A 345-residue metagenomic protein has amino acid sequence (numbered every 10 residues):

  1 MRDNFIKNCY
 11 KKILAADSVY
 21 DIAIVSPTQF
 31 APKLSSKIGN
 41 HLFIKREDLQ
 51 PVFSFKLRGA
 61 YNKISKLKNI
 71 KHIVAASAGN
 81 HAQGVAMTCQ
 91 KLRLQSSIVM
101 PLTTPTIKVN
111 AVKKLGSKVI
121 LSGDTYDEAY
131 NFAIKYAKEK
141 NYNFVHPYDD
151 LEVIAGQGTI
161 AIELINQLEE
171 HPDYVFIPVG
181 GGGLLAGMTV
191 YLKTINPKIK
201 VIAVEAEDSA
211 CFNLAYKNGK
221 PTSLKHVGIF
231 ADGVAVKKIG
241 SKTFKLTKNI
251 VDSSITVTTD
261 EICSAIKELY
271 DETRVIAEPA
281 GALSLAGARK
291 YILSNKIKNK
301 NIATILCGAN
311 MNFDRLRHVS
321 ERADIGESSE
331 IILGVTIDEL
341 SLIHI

Functional and structural regions predicted by a protein language model:
M1-L342: PLP-dependent amino-acid enzyme catalytic core
I345: Short alpha-helical "recognition helix" segments of helix-turn-helix
